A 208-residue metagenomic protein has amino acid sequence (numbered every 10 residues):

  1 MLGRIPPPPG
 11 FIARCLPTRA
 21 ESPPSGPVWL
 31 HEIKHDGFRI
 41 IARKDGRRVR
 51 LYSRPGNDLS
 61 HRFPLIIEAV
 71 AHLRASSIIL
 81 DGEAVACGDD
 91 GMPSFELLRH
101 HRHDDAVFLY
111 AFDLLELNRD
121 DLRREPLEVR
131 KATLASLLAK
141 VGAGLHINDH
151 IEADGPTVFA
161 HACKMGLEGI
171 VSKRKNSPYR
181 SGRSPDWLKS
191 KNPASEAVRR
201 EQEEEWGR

Functional and structural regions predicted by a protein language model:
M1-R208: Catalytic cores of nucleic-acid ligases and guanylyltransferases
